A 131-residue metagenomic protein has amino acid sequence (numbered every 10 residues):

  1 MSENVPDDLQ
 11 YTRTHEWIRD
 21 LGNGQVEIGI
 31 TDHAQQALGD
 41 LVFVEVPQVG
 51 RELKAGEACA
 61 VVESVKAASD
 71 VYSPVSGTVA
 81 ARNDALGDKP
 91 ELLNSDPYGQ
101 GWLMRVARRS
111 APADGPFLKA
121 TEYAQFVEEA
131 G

Functional and structural regions predicted by a protein language model:
M1-A55, E91, S95-G131: Acidic, low-complexity mobile loops and tails
N23, A58, V65: Short glycine/proline-centered loop/turn elements that form peptide/ligand docking sites
Q48-V62, T78-A81: Short, well-structured beta-strand-loop connectors
V61-V62, V75, Y123-E128: A general structural signal for short secondary-structure boundary/capping elements
V62-Q100: Mid-chain, well-packed structural core segment of small domains
